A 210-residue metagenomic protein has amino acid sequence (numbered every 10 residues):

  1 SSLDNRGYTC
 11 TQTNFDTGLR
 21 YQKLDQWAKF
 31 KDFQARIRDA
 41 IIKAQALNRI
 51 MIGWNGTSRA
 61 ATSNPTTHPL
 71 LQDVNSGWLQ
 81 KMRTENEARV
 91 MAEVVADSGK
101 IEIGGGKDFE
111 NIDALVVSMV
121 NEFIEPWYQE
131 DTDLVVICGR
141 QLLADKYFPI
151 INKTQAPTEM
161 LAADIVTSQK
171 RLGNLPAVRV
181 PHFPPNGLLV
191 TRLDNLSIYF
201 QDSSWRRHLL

Functional and structural regions predicted by a protein language model:
L3-R89, E125-L143, A177, L210: Long, contiguous amphipathic alpha-helices that act as assembly "spine/axial" helices in icosahedral shell and virion
Q72-S118, T132-V135, Q141-L210: Sequence/fold signature of self-assembling virion shell proteins
N121-P126, I165: Generic recognition of flexible, low-complexity loop/linker segments
